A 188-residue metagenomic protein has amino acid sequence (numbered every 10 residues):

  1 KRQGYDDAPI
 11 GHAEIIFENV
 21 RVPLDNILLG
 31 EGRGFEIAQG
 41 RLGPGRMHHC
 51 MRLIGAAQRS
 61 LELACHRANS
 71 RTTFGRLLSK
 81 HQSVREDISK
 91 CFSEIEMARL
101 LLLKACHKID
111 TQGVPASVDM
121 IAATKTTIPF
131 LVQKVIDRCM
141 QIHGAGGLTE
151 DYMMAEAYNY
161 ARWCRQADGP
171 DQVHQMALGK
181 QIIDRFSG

Functional and structural regions predicted by a protein language model:
K1, N26-L28: Short, ligand-facing micro-motifs at secondary-structure edges
K1-R21: Flexible, small-/acidic-enriched active-site or ligand-binding loops
E14-N19, L24, E31-F35, Q39-G188: Alpha-helical interface subdomain recognition
